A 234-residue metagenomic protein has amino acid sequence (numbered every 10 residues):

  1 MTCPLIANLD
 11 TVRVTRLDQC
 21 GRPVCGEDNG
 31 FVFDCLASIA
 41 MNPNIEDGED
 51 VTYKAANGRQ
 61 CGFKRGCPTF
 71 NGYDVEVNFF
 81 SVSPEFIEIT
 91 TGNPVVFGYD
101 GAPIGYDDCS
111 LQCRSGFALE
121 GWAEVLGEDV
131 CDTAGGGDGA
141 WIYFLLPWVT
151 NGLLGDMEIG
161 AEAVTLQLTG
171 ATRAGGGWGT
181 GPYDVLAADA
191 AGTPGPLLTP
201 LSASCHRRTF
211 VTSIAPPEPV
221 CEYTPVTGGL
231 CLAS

Functional and structural regions predicted by a protein language model:
M1-D47, L230-L232: Polar/acidic, low-complexity leader/linker segments enriched in S/T/G and N/D
P4, K64-R65, D156-M157: Beta-strand-rich interaction surfaces with strong enrichment in secreted/lumenal proteins
P23-D28, W122-D138, P182-S202: Acidic Ser/Thr/Pro-rich low-complexity disordered segments that often serve as glycosylated linkers/stalks around
E27-T69, E85-P103: Short N-terminal edge-element motif at the start of the domain
A56-G58, G62-I87, E162-G176: Oligomerization/assembly interface segments of phage tail-like spikes and tubes
R65-V125: Aromatic- and glycine-enriched beta-alpha-beta binding-site module
Y106-I159: Short helix-loop boundary/capping segments
L145-S234: Mixed-charge, glycine-accented linear interaction segment located at domain edges/termini
